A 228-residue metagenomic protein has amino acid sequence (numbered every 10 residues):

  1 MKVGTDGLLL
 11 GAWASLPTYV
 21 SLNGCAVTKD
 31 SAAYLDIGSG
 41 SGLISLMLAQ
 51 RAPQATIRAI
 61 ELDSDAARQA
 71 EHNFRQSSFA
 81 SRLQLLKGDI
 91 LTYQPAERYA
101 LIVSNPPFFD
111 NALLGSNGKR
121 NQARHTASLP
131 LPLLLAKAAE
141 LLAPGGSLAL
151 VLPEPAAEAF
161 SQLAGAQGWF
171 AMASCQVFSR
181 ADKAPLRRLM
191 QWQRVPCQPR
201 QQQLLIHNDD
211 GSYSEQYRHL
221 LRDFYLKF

Functional and structural regions predicted by a protein language model:
M1-L16: Conserved SAM-binding loop and adjacent beta-strand
V3, L129-P185: Conserved Class I SAM-dependent methyltransferase catalytic core
L10, N105, L134, W192: Residue-level signal for inorganic ion chemistry
A12-E97, L101-S104, D110-G118: Conserved SAM/SAH cofactor-binding pocket of Class I
P106-L133, K137: Mobile active-site "lid"/loop adjacent to the S-adenosyl-L-methionine
D110-L113, G145, F170-M172, P199: Short, structured loop/turn "capping" segments at alpha-beta junctions
D182-F228: SAM/dcSAM-binding transferase cores
